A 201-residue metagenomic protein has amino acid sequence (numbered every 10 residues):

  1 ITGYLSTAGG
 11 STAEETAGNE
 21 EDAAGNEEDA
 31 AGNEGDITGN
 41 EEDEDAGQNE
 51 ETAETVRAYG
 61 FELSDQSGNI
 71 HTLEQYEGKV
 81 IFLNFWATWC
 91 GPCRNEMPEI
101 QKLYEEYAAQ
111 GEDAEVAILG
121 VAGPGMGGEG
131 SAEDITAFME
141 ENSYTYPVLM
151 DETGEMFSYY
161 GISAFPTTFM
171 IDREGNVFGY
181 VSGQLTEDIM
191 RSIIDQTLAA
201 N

Functional and structural regions predicted by a protein language model:
I1-A58, N201: N-terminal targeting signals for export/organelle localization
A53-T55, G60-I81, E105-Y107: A short beta-strand-turn-helix
F61, Y76, F85-W86, F138 (+2 more regions): Conserved hydrophobic/aromatic "anchor" residues that stabilize well-ordered secondary structure elements
K79-I81, W86-W89, A164: Short pre-active-site segment immediately N-terminal to redox-active cysteine/selenocysteine motifs in thiol-based
K79-V80, N95-A122, E140, E187 (+1 more regions): Conserved helix-turn-beta segment immediately C-terminal to the redox Cys motif in thioredoxin-like folds
E112-G130, T145-T153: Thiol-based oxidoreductase modules, predominantly thioredoxin-like and allied folds used for disulfide exchange
E133-E174: Short, internal strand/loop/helix patches that form the active-site neighborhood or redox-interaction surface
M170-N201: Thiol-/selenol-based redox modules, centered on thioredoxin-like and closely related oxidoreductase domains
